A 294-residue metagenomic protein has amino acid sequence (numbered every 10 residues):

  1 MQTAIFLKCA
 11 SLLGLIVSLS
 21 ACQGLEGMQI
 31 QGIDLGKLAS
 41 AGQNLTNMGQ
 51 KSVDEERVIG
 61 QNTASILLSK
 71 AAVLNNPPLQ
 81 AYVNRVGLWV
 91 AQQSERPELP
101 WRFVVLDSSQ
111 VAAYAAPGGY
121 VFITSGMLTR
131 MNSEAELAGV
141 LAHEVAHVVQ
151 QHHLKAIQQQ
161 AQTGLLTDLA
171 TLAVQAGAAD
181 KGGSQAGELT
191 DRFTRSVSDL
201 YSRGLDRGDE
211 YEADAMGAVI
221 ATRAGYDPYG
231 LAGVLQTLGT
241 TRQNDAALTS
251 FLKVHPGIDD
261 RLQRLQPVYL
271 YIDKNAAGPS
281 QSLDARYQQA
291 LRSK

Functional and structural regions predicted by a protein language model:
M1-S11: Bacterial N-terminal signal peptides that target proteins for export
T3, G14-L15, Q43, L270: Residue-level marker of intrinsically disordered, low-complexity segments enriched for small/polar residues
A10-S20: Bacterial N-terminal signal peptides
C22-K294: A Zn2+-metalloprotease active-site environment signal
